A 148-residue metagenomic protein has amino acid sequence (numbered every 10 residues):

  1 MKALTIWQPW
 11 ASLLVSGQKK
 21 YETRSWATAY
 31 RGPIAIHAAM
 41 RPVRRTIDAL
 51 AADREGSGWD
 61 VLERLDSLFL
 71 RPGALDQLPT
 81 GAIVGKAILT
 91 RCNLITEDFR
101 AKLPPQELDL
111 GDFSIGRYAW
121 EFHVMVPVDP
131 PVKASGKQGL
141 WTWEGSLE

Functional and structural regions predicted by a protein language model:
M1-E148: Structured alpha/beta reader/binder surfaces that contact nucleic acids or chromatin modification marks
